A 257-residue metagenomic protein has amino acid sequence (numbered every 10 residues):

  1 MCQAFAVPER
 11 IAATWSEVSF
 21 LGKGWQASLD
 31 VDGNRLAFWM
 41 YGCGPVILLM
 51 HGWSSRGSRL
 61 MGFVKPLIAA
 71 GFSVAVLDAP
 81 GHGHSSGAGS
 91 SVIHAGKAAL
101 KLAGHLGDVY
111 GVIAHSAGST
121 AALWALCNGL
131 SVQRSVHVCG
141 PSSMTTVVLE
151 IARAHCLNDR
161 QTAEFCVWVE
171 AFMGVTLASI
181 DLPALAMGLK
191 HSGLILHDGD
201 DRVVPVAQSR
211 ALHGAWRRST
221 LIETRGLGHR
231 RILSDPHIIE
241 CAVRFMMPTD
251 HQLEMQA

Functional and structural regions predicted by a protein language model:
M1-S28: An N-terminal hydrophobic leader/cap segment in hydrolases
G57, V64-S86: Conserved alpha/beta-hydrolase
G89-Y110: Alpha/beta-hydrolase active-site loop
I113-A122: Gly/Ala-rich beta-loop-alpha elbow adjacent to hydrolase catalytic centers
C127-V175: Hydrolase active-site cap/lid region
G188-K190, I195-H197, D201: Short beta-strand/loop motif that positions the catalytic acidic residue of the alpha/beta-hydrolase fold
H191, P205-G214: Short alpha-helix in the alpha/beta-hydrolase fold that links the catalytic acid
L227-H237: Catalytic histidine-centered segment of alpha/beta-hydrolase-like enzymes
